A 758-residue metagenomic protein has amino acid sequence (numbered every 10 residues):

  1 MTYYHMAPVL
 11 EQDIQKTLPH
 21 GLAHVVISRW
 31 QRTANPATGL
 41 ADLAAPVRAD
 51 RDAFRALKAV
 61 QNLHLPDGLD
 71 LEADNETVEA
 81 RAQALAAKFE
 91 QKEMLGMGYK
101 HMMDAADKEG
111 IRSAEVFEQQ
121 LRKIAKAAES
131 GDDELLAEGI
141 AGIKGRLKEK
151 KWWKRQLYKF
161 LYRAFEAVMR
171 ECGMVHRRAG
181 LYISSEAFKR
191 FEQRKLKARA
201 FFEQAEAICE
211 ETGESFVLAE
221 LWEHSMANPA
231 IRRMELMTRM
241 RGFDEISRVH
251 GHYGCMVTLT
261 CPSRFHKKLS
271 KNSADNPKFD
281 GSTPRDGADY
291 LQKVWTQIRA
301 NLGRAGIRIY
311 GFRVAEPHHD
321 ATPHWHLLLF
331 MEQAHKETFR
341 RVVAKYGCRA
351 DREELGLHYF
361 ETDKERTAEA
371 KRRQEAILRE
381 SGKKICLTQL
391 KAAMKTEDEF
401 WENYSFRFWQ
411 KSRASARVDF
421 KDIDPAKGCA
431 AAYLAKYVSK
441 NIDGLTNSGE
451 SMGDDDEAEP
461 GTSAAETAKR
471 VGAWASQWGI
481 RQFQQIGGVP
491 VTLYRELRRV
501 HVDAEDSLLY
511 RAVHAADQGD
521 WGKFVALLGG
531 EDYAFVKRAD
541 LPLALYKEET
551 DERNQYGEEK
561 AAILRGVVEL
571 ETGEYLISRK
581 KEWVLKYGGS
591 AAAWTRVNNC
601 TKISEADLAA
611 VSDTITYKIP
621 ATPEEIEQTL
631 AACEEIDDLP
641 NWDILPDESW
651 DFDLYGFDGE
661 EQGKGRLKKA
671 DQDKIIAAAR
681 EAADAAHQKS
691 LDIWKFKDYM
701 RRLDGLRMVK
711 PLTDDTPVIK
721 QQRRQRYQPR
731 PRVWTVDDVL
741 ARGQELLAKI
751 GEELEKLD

Functional and structural regions predicted by a protein language model:
M1-A321, Q333-D758: Right-hand nucleic-acid polymerase module
L328-F330: Short hydrophobic/aromatic beta-strand micro-patches that form the beta-sheet surface supporting nucleotide- or nucleic
